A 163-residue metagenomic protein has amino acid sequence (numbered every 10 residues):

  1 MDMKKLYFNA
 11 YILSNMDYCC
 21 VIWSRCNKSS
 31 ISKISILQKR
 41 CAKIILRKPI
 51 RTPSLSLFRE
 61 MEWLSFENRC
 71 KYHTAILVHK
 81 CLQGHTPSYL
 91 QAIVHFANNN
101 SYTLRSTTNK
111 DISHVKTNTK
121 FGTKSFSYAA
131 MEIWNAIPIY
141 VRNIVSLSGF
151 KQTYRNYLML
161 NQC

Functional and structural regions predicted by a protein language model:
M1-C163: Hydrophobic/basic alpha-helical segments
